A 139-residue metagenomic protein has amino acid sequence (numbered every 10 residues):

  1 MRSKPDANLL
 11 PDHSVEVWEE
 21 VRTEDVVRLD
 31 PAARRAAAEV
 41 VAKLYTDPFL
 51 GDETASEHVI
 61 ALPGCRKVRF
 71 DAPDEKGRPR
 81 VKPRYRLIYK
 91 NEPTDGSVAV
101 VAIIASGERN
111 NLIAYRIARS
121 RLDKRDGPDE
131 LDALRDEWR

Functional and structural regions predicted by a protein language model:
M1-K43, D129-R139: Arg/Lys-rich, positively charged N-terminal/basic patches that mediate binding to nucleic acids
M1-P5, A72-R139: Enriched for short, Lys/Arg-rich terminal
S14, C65, V100: A residue-level signal for beta-strand positions that form part of recognition/binding surfaces within mature
V21-D25, H58-A61, N111-L112: A short acidic, often aromatic-flanked loop/helix-cap motif at beta-alpha or helix-coil junctions that lines enzyme
T46-P79: A short, surface-exposed loop/turn module that caps and links secondary-structure elements
